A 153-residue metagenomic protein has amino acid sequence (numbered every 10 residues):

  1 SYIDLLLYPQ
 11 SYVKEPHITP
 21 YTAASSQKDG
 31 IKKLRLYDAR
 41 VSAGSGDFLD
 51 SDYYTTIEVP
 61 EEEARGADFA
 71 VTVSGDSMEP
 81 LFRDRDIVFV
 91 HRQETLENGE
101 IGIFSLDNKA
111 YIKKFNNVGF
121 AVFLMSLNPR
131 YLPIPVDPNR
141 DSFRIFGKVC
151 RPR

Functional and structural regions predicted by a protein language model:
S1: Short, basic interhelical loop/turn and adjoining N-cap of the next helix at nucleic-acid- or acidic-partner-contacting
D4-D84, N139, R151-R153: Short, positionally conserved secondary-structure boundary motifs
V41, S45-D47, Y53, E61-P138: Feature for secretory/organellar precursors and membrane-associated catalytic proteins
I145-V149: Short, structured beta-strand segments at or near domain termini in extracellular proteins/domains
